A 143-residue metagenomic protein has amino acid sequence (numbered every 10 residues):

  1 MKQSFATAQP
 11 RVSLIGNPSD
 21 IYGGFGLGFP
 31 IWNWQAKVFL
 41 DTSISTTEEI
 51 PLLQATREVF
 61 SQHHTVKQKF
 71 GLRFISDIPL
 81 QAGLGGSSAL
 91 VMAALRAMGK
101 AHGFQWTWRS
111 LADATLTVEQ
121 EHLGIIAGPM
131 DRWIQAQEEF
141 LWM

Functional and structural regions predicted by a protein language model:
M1-S88, R96-W108, E138-F140: ATP-binding N-lobe of GHMP and related small-molecule kinases
W106-M143: Alpha/beta catalytic cores of group-transfer enzymes, especially the acyltransferase/condensing modules of polyketide
